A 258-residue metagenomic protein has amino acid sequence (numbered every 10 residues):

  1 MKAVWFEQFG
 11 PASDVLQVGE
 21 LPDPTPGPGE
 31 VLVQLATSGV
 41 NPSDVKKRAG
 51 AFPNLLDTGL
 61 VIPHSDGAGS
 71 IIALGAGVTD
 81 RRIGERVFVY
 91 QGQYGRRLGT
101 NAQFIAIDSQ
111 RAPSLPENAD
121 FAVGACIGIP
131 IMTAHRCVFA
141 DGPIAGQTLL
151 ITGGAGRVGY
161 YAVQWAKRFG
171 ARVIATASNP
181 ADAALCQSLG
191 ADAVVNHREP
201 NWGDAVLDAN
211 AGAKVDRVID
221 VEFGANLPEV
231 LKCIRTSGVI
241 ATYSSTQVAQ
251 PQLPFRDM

Functional and structural regions predicted by a protein language model:
P22-V40, A51-Q93: Glycine-rich beta-strand-centered segment in the early N-terminal region that forms part of a ligand/cofactor-binding
R86, T148, R172, G238-V239: Short glycine-centered segments of the SAM/dcSAM-binding site in methyltransferase folds
Y90-G153: NAD(P)H dinucleotide-binding glycine-rich loop of Rossmann-like/cofactor-binding domains, especially the beta1-alpha1
T100-N101, A177-L185, Q250-F255: Short, glycine/polar-rich helix-capping loops at beta-to-alpha or helix-loop-helix junctions that flank or form
A125-E199: Mid-domain Rossmann-like dinucleotide-binding core that forms the NAD(H)/NADP(H) cofactor-binding site
N201-A213: Short amphipathic alpha-helix with an adjacent loop that forms part of the alpha/beta core around
A225-M258: Glycine-rich phosphate-binding loop and adjacent beta-alpha segment of Rossmann(oid) nucleotide-cofactor-binding
